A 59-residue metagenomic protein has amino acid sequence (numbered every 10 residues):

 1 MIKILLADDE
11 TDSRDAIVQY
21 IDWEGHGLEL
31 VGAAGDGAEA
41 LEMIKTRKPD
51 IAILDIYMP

Functional and structural regions predicted by a protein language model:
M1-K3: Non-catalytic signal-transmission and effector/linker regions of two-component phosphorelay proteins
L5-L6, G32: Short hydrophobic beta-strand elements that form part of the catalytic alpha/beta core underpinning NDP-sugar/donor
D8, D55: Active-site residues of response regulator receiver
T11-G32: Two-component/phosphorelay signaling modules centered on CheY-like receiver
Q19, E42-T46: Replace "anionic and nucleotidyl ligands
A33-E42: Helix N-cap/capping motif at the beta->alpha junctions
R47-I53: Active-site beta3 strand of CheY-like receiver
M58: Receiver (REC) domain active-site loop signature in two-component systems and cognate sites in sensor histidine kinases
